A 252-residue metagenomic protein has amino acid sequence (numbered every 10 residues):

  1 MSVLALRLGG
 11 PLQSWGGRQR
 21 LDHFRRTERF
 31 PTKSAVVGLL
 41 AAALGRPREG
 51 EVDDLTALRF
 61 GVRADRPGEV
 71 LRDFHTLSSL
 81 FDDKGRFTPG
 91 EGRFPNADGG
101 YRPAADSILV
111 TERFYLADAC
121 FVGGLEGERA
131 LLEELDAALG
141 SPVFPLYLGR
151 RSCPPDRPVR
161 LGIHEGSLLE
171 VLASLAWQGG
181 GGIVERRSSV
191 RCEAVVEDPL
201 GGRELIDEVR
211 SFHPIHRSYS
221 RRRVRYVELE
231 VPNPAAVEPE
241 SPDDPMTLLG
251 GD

Functional and structural regions predicted by a protein language model:
M1, L58-R59, D118-V122: Short, surface-exposed beta-edge/turn micro-motifs
M1-D22: N-terminal, Lys/Arg- and Ser/Thr-rich interaction peptides
A5-R7, G61, V122-G124: Beta-strand secondary-structure signal
G17-E91: Glycine/small-residue-rich interface belts in oligomeric ring/scaffold proteins and their assembly partners
D65-D252: Internal, well-folded beta-alpha domain core
